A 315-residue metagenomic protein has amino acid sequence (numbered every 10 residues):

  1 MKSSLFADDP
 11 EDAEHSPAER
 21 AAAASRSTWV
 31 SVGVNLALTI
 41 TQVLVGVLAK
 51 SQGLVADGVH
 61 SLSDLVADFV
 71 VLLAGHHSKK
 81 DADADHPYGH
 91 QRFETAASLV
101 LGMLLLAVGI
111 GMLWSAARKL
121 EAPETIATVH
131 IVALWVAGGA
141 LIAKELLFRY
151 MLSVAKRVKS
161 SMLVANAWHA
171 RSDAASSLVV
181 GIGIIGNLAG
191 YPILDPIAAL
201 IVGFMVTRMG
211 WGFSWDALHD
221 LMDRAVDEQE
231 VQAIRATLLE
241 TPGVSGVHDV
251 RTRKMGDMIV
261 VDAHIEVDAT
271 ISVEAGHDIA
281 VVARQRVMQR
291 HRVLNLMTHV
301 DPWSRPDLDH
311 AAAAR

Functional and structural regions predicted by a protein language model:
M1-Q229, A233: Alpha-helical transmembrane cores and adjacent cytosolic helix/loop segments of polytopic membrane transporters
M1-S27, D85, H90-F93, M209-R315: Peripheral (non-transmembrane) domains and long loops of multi-pass membrane proteins
